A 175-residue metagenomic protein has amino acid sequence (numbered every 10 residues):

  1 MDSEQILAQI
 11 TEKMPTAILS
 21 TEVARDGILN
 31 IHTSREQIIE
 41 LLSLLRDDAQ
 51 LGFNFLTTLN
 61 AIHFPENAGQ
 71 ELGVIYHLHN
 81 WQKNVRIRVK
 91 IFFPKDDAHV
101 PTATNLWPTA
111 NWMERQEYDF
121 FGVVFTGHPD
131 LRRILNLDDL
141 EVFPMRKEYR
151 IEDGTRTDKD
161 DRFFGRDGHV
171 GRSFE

Functional and structural regions predicted by a protein language model:
M1-E175: Terminal low-complexity/charged segments
